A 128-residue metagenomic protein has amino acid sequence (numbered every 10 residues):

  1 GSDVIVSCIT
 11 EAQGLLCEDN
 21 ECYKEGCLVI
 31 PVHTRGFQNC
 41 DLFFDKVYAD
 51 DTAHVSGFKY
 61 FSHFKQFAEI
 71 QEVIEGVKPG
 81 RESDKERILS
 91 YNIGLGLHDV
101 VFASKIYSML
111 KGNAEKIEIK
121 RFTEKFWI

Functional and structural regions predicted by a protein language model:
G1-S2, I128: Short, solvent-exposed polar/charged micro-motifs at secondary-structure junctions
S2, G26, F43-K46: Short, well-ordered alpha-helix to beta-strand connector turns
V4, I9-L28, V32: Rossmann-fold NAD(P) dinucleotide-binding segment
C8-T10, V32-T34, D51-T52, N92-I93: Fold-independent oxyanion-binding glycine-rich loops and adjacent beta-strand/coil segments at enzyme active sites
Q13-L15, F37-Q38, S56: Short glycine-rich, flexible loops that bind phosphorylated cofactors or substrates
C22-K24, Q38-F43: Short loop/helix-cap segments at secondary-structure boundaries that form the rim of catalytic
C40-I128: Adenosine-phosphate binding glycine-rich loop
